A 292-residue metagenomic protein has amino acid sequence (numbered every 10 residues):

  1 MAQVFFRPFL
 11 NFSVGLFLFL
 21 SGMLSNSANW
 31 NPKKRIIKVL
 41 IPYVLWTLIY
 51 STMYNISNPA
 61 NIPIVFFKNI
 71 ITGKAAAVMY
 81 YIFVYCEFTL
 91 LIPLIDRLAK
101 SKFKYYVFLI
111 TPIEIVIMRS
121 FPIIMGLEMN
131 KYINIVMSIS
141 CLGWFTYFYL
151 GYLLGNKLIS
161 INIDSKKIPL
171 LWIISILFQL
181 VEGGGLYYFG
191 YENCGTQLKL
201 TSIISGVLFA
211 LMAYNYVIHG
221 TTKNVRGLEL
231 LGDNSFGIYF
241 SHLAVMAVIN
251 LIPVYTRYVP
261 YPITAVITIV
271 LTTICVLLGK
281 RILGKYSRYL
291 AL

Functional and structural regions predicted by a protein language model:
A2-V14, N69-V84, I123-Y147, E182-L208 (+1 more regions): Interfacial loop-to-helix transition and helix-capping segments at the boundaries of transmembrane helices
R7-L16, S25-A77, F83-F88, L171 (+1 more regions): Transmembrane alpha-helical segments and their boundary/interface "anchor" motifs in multi-pass integral membrane
V14-M23, Y80-I92, G143-L153, I203-Y214 (+1 more regions): Hydrophobic cores of alpha-helical transmembrane segments in multi-pass inner/ER membrane proteins, independent
M23-W30, L94-K100, L150-I161, L211-T221 (+3 more regions): Structural signal for the C-terminal ends of transmembrane alpha-helices and the immediately following loop
W46-T52, I110-I123, W172-Y187, I238 (+1 more regions): Aromatic-anchored segments of alpha-helical transmembrane domains
T89-I113, L153-I174: Solvent-exposed interhelical
L142, I159-E229, N234, Y258-Y261: Alpha-helical transmembrane segments and terminal signal-anchor/GPI-anchor hydrophobic tails, characterized by long
V217-G232, L243-L292: C-terminal "closing" transmembrane helix and its immediate cytosolic amphipathic cap in multi-pass membrane proteins
